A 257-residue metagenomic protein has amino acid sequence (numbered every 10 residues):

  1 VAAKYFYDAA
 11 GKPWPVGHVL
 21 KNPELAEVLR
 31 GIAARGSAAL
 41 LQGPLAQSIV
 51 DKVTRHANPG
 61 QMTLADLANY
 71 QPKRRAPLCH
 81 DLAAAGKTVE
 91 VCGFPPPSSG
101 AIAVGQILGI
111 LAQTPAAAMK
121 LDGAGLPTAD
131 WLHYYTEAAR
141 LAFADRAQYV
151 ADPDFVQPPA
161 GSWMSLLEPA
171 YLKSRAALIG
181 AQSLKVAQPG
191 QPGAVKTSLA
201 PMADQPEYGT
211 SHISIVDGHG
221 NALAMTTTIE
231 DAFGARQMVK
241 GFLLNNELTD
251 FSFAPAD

Functional and structural regions predicted by a protein language model:
V1-Q42, Q47-L82, V89-E90, P95 (+1 more regions): Noncatalytic scaffold domains of N-terminal-nucleophile
L29-G36, L40, V53, A57 (+5 more regions): Sec/Tat-exported extracytoplasmic proteins
H56-E137: Structured, charged N-terminal subsegments at the starts of enzyme catalytic cores and at intra-chain domain/subunit
P59-A85, K173-D204, N245-D257: Active-site Gly/Thr loop motif
G60, Q113-T228: Internal maturation/activation junctions in enzymes
G60-A65, V216-D257: Active-site rim segments in enzyme catalytic domains, especially the processed small/beta chain of N-terminal
R75-P77, V104, Y208-I213, A222 (+1 more regions): Short glycine-rich loop/turn motifs
